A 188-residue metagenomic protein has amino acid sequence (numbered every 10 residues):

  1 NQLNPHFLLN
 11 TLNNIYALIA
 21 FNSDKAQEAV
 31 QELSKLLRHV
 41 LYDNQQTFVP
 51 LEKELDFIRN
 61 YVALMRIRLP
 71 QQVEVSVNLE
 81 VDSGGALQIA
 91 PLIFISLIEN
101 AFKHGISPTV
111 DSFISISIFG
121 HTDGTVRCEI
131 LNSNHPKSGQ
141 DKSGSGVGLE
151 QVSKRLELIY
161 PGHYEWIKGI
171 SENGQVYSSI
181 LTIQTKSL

Functional and structural regions predicted by a protein language model:
N1-S171, V176-T182: Two-component histidine phosphotransfer core
T185-L188: Short, charged/polar, Gly/Pro-enriched secondary-structure boundary elements
